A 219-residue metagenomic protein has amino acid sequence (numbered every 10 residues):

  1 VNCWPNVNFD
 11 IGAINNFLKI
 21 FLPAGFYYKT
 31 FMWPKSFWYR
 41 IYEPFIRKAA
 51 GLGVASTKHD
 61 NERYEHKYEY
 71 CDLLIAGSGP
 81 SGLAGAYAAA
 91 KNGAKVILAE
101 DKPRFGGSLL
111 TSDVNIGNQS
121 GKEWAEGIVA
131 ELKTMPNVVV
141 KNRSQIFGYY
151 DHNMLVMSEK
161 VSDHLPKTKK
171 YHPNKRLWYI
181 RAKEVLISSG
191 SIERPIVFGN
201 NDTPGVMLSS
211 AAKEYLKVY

Functional and structural regions predicted by a protein language model:
V1-Y219: Residues forming the flavin
